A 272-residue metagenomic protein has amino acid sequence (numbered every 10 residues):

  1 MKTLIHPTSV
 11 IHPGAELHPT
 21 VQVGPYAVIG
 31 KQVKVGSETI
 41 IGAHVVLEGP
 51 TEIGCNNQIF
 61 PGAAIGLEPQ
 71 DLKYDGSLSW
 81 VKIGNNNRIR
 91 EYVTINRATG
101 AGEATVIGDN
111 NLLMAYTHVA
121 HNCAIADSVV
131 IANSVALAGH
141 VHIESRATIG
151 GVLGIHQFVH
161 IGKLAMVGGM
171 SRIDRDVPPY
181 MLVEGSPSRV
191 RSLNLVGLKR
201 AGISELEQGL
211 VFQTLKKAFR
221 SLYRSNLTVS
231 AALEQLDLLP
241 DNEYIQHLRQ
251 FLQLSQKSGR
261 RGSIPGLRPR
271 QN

Functional and structural regions predicted by a protein language model:
M1-T8, P13-G14, P19-T20, N56 (+5 more regions): Terminal amphipathic alpha-helical/low-complexity segments used for targeting or macromolecular assembly
L4-R189: Structural signal for interior beta-strand "rungs" in well-ordered beta-sheet cores of soluble enzyme domains
